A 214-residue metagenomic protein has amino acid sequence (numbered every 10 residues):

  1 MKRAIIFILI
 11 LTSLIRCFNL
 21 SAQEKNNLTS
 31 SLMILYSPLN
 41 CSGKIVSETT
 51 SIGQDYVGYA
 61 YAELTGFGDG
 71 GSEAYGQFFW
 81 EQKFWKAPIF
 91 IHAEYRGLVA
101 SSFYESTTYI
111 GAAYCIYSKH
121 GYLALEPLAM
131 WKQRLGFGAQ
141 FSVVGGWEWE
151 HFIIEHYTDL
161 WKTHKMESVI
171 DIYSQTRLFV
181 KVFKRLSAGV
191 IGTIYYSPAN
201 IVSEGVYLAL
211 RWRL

Functional and structural regions predicted by a protein language model:
M1-T29: Cleavable N-terminal export/targeting peptides
L20-D69: Short glycine/proline- and aromatic-enriched beta-strand/turn motifs that initiate or cap beta-hairpins
N26-S31, Y56-A60, A87-I91, G121-Y122 (+1 more regions): Short, hydrophobic/aromatic-rich segments at coil-to-beta transitions
S30-L32, K44-T50, A60-A62, A74-G76 (+4 more regions): One face of beta-strands
P38-N40, G66-S72, A100-F103, L135: Acidic-and-aromatic substrate-binding clefts and catalytic sites of carbohydrate-active enzymes
Q54, D69-G71, E81-W85, A113-L214: Outer-membrane beta-barrel transmembrane domain signature
E63-T65, A93, Y157: A generic structural motif
G71-A112: Hydrophobic/aromatic-rich structural module bridging two neighboring secondary-structure elements via a short loop
